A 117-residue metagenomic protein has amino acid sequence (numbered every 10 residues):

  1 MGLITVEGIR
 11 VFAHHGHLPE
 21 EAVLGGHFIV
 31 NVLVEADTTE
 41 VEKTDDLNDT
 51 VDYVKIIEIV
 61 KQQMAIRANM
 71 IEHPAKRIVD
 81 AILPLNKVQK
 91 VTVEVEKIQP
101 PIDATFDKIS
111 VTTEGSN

Functional and structural regions predicted by a protein language model:
M1-N117: N-terminal, polar/charged subdomain of small-to-medium soluble alpha/beta proteins
